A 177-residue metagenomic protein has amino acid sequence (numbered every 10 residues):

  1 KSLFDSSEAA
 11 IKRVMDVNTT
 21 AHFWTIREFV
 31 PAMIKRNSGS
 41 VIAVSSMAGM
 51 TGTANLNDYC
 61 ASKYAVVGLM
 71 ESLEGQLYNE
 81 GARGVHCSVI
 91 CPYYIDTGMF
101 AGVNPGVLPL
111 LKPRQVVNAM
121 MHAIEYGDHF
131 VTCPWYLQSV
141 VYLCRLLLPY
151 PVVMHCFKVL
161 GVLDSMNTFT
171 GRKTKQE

Functional and structural regions predicted by a protein language model:
S2-L3, S7-K12: Substrate-binding pocket helix/loop in short-chain dehydrogenase/reductase
I26, S62: Active-site helix of classical SDR
E28-N37: A short helix-coil junction within the Rossmann-fold of NAD(P)-dependent oxidoreductases
S46: Residue(s) in the substrate-gating loop at a strand-loop-helix junction that position the organic substrate next
T51, S72-V85: Active-site-adjacent segment of SDR/Rossmann-fold oxidoreductases
G52-C60, V103: Active-site loop-to-helix junction immediately N-terminal to the catalytic Tyr of the SDR YXXXK motif in Rossmann-fold
V89, P105-Y142: C-terminal helical subdomain
